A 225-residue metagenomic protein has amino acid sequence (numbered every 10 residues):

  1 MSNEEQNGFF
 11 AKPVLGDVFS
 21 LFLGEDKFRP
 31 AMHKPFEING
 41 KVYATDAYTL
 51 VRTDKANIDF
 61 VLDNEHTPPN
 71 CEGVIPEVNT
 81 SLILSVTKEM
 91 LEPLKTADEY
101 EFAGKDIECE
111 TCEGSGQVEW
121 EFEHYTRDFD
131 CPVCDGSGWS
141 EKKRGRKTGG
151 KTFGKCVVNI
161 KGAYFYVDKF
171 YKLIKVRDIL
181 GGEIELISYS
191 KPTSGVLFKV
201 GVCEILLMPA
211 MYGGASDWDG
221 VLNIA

Functional and structural regions predicted by a protein language model:
S2-A225: DNA polymerase processivity clamps
